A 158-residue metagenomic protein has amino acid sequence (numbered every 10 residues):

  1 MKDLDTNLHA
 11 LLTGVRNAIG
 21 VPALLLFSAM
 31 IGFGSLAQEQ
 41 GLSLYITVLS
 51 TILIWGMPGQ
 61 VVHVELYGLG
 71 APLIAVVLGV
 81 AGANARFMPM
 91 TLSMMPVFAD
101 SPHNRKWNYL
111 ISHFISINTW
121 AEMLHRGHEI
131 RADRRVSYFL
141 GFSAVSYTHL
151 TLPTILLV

Functional and structural regions predicted by a protein language model:
M1-I54, E65-G79: Helix-loop-helix hairpins and the membrane-proximal interhelical loops of multi-pass alpha-helical transport proteins
D3-N7, L11, I111, I115 (+2 more regions): Juxtamembrane loop-helix boundary motifs flanking transmembrane segments in multi-pass membrane proteins
L8, F98-H103: Short, non-transmembrane cytosolic segments of multipass membrane proteins
G32-E39, L49-T51, Q60-L69, V77-G79 (+3 more regions): Generic transmembrane alpha-helix signature in multi-pass membrane proteins, especially transporters/channels
A85, P89, F114-T119, Y147: Mid-bilayer segments of alpha-helical transmembrane spans in multi-pass integral membrane proteins that mediate
H103-N108, G127-S143: Membrane-interface alpha-helices at helix entry/exit sites of multi-pass transporters
T148-T154: Conserved small/polar residues in nucleotide/adenosyl-binding loops
